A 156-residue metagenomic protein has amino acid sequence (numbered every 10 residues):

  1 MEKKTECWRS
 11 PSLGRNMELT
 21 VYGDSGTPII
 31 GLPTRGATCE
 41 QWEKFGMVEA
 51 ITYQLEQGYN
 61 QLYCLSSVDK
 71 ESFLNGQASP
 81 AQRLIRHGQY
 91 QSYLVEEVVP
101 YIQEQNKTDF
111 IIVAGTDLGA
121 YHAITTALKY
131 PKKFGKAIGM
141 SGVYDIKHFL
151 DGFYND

Functional and structural regions predicted by a protein language model:
M1-D156: Non-catalytic cap/lid and distal C-terminal segments of serine-dependent acyl enzymes
